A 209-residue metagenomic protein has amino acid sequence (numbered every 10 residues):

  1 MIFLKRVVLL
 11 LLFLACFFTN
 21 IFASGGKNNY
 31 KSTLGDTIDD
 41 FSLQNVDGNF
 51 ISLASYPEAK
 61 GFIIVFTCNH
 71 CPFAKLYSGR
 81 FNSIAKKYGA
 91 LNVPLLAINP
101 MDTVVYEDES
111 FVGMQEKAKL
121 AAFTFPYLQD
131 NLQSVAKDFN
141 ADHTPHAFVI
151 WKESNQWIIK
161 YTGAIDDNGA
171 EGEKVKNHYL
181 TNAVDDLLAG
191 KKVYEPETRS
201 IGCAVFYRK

Functional and structural regions predicted by a protein language model:
M1-K27: Bacterial Sec-dependent N-terminal signal peptides
S24-A54: N-terminal "domain-start" segment that seeds a small globular fold
S52-K75, V184: Short active-site neighborhood of thiol/selenol oxidoreductases, capturing the structured segment around
A59-G61, A90-L95, A121-P126, T144: Loop/turn elements at helix/coil->beta-strand transitions in domains of secreted/extracellular proteins
I64-V65, P94-N99, P126-Q129, A147-V149: Structural recognition of the beta-strand scaffold that forms the well-ordered cores of secreted hydrolase catalytic
K75-L120, N131-D138: Structural microenvironment flanking redox-active thiols in thiol-disulfide oxidoreductases
Q115-W151, N155-Q156: Short, internal strand/loop/helix patches that form the active-site neighborhood or redox-interaction surface
V149-K209: Thiol-/selenol-based redox modules, centered on thioredoxin-like and closely related oxidoreductase domains
